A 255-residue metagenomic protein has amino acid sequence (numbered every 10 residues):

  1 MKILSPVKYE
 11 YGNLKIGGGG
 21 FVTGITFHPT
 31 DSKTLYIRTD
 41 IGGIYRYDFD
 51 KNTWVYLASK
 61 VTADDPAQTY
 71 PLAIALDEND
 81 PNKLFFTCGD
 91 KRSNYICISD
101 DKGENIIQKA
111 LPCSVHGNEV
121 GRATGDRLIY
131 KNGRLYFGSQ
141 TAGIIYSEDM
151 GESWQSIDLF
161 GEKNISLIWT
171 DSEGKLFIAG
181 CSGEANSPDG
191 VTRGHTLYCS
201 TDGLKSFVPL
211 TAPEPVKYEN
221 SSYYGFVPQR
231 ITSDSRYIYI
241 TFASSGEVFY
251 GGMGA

Functional and structural regions predicted by a protein language model:
M1-A255: Extracellular glycan-interacting surfaces
